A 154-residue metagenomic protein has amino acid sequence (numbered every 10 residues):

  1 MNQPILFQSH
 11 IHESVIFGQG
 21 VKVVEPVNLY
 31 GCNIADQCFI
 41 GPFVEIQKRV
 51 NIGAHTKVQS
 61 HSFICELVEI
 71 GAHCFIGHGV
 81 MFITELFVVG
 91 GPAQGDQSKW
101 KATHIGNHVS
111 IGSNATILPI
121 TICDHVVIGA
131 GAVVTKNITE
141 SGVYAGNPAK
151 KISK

Functional and structural regions predicted by a protein language model:
M1-Q8, H12-E13, V23-I122, N147-P148: Flexible, glycine/small-residue-enriched loop-and-beta-strand segment within the central core of proteins
I16: Detector for the N-terminal beta1/A-loop initiation region of ABC nucleotide-binding domains
I83-T84, T135, K151-K154: A short beta-to-alpha transition loop/helix N-cap that caps and shapes the active-site region
C123-N137, V143: C-terminal/domain-terminus segments
E140-K154: Conserved beta-strand-loop-alpha-helix hinge in the C-terminal portion of ABC ATPase nucleotide-binding domains
